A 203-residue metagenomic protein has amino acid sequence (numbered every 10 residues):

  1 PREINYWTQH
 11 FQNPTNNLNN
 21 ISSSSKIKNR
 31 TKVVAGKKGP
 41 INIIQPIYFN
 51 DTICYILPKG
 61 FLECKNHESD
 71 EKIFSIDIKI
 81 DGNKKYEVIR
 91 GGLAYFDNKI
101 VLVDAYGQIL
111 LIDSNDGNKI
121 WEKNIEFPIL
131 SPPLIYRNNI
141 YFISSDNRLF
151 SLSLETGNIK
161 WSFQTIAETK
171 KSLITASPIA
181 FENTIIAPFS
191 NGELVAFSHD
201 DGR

Functional and structural regions predicted by a protein language model:
P1-T31: Blade/loop signatures of beta-propeller domains
I4-N5, N50-D51, D97-N98, R137-N138 (+1 more regions): Short coil/turn segments that connect the beta-strands within blades of beta-propeller domains
T15-K26, P58-D77: Beta-propeller domains
I27-I47, F74-A94, I120-R137, I159-E182 (+1 more regions): Extracytoplasmic beta-rich repeat domains
N66-D70, D113-G117, S153-G157, S198-D201: Short loop/turn segments that connect beta-strands within beta-propeller blades
